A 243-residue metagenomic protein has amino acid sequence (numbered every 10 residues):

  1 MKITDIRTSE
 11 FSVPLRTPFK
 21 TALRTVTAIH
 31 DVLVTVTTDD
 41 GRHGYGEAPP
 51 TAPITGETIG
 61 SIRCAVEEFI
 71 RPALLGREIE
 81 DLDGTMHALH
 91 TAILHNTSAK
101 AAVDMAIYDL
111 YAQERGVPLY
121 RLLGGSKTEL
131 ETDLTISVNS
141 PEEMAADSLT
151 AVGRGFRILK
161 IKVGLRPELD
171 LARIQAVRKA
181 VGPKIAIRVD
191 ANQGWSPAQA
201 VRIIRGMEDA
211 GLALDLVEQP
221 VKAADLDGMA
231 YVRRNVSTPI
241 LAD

Functional and structural regions predicted by a protein language model:
M1-R188, N192-G194, A198-V201, R205-E208 (+1 more regions): N-terminal capping/lid subdomain adjacent to the active-site entrance of alpha/beta enzymes
I54, A224-D243: Catalytic alpha/beta core domains of metabolic enzymes, predominantly
I70, E218-V221: A short glycine-rich beta-strand->turn/loop micro-motif centered on a GG-aromatic cluster
D133, R188, E218, P239-D243: Structural detector of well-ordered beta-strand residues that form the stable sheet scaffold of enzyme domains
R157, A213-D215: Short acidic/polar active-site loop segments enriched in Thr and Asp
G194, K222-A224: Short, catalytically relevant binding-site loops at active-site mouths
I204, E218, A230-R233: Generic hydrophobic alpha-helical scaffold/packing signal
G206-D209, A224-L226: Short loop-to-alpha-helix "cap/lid" segments that border enzyme active sites across diverse enzyme classes
